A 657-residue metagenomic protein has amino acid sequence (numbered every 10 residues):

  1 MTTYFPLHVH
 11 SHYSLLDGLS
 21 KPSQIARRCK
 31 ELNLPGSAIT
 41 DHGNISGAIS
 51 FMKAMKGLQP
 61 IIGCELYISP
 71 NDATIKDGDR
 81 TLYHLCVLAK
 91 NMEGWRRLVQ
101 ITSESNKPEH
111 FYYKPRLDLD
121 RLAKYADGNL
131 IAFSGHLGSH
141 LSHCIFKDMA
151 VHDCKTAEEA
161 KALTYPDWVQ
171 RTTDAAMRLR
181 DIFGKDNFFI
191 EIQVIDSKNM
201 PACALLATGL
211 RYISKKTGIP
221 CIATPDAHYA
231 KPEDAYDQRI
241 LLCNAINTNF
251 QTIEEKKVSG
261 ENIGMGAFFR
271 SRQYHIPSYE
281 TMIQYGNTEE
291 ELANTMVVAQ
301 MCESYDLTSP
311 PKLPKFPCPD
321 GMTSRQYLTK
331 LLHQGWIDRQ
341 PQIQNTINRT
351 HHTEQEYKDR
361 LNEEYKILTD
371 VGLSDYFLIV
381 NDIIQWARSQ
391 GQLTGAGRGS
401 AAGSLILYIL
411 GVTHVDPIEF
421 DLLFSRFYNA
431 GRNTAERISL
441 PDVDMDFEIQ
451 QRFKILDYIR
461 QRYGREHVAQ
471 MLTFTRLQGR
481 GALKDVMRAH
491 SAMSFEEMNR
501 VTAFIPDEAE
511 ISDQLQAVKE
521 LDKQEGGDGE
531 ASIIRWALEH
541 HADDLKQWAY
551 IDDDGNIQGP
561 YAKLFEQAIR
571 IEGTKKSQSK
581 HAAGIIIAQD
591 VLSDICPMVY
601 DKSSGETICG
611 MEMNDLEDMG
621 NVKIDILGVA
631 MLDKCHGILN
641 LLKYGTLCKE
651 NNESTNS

Functional and structural regions predicted by a protein language model:
M1-S657: Alpha-helical scaffold/interaction cores of sigma-54-like transcription cofactors and many family A DNA polymerases
